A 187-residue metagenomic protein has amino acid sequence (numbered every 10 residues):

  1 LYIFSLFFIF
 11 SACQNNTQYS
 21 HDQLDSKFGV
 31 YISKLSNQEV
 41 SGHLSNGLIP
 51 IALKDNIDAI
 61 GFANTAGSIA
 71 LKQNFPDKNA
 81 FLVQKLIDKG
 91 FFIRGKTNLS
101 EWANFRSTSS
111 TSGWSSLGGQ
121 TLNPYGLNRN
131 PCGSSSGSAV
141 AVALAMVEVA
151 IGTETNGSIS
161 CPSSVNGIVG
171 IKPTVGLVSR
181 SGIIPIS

Functional and structural regions predicted by a protein language model:
L1-L6: Sec-dependent signal peptide recognition, specifically the positively charged N-region followed immediately by
F7, D25, A143-L144: Alpha-helix termination/capping residues and helix-transition junctions
C13-F75, N79-A80, N98-N104: Short, well-ordered alpha-helical
A80, I87-S187: Short glycine/serine-rich loop segments
